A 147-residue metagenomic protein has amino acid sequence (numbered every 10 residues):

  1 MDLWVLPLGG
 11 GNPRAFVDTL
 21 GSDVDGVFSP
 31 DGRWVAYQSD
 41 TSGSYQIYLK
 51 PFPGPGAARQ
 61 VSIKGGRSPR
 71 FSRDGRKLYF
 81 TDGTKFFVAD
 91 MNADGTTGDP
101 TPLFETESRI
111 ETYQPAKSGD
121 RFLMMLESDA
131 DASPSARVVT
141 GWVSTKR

Functional and structural regions predicted by a protein language model:
M1-A15, R33-W34, Q38-Q60, R76-P102 (+1 more regions): Beta-propeller blade-edge and WD-like acidic-aromatic loop motif
F16-Q38, R59-Y79, S108-R121: Conserved beta-propeller blade repeats
